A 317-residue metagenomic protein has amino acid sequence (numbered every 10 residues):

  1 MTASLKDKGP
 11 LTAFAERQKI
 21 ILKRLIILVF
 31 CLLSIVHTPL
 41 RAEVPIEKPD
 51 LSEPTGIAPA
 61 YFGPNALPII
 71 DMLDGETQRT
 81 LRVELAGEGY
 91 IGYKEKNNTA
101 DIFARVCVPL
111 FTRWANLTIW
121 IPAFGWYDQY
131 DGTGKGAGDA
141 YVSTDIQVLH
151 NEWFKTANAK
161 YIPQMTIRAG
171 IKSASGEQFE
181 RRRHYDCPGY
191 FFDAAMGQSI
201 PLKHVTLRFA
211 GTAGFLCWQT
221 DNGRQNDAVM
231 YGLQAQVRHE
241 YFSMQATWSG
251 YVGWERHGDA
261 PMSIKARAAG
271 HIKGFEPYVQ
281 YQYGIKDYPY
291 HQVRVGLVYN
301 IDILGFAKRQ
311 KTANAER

Functional and structural regions predicted by a protein language model:
M1-I57, G305-R317: Cleavable N-terminal export/targeting peptides
A42-S175, E180, C187-A195, Y241-S249 (+5 more regions): Transmembrane beta-barrel domains of Gram-negative outer membranes and organellar outer membranes
T112, H204, Y288-Y290: A cross-taxa feature marking solvent-exposed loop/turn segments within ectodomains of secreted and single-pass membrane
Q147, G197-S199, V298-N300: Solvent-exposed residues in well-ordered beta-strands and their adjoining turns, especially edge/terminal strands
A159, Y185, G211, Q310-R317: Short intrinsically disordered coil segments
Y185-W254, M262-S263: Detector for outer-membrane/organellar transmembrane beta-barrel domains, recognizing the amphipathic beta-strand
G232-R317: Outer membrane beta-barrel transmembrane domains
